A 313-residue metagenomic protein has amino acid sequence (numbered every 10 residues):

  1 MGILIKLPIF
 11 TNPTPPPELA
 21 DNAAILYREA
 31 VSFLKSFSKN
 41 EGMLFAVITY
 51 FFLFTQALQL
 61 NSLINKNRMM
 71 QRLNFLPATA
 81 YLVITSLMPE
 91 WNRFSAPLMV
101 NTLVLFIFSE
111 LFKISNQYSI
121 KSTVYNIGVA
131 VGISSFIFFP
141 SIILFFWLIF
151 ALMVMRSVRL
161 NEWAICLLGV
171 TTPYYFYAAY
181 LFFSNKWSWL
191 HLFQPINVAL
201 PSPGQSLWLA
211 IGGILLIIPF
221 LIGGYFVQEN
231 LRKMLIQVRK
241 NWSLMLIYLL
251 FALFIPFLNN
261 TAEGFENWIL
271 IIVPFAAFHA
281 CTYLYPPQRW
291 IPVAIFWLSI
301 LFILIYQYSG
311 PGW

Functional and structural regions predicted by a protein language model:
A24-N40, W189-A210, G223-Q228: Juxtamembrane membrane-water interface segments that cap and precede transmembrane helices
Y50-N67: Transmembrane-helix motifs of polytopic, lipid-linked glycan transferases
I64-I84, T102: Transmembrane-helix signature of polytopic, membrane-embedded enzymes that assemble or transfer cell-envelope glycans
T79-L98: Aromatic- and kink-enriched transmembrane "portal" helix at the membrane-lumen/periplasm boundary that abuts
I107-S122: Membrane-interface transmembrane helices that cradle and orient dolichyl/undecaprenyl
T123-I137: Membrane-interface alpha helices of multi-pass inner-membrane proteins
L144-L168: Perimembrane helix-loop-helix junctions
E229-P287: Membrane-water interface signatures at transmembrane helix termini and the short loops that connect adjacent helices
